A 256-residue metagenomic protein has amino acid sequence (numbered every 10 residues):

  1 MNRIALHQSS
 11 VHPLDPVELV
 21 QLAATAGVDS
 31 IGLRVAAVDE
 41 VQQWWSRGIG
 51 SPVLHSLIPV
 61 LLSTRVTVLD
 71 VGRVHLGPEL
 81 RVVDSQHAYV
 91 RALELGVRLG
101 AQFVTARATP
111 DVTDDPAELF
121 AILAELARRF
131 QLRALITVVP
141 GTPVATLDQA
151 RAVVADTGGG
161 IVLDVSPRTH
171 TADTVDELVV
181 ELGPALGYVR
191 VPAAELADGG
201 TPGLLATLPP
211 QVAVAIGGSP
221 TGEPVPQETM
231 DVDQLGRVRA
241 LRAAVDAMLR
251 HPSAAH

Functional and structural regions predicted by a protein language model:
M1-A5, P13, V17-G27, V90 (+3 more regions): Histidine-acidic metal/acid-base catalytic patches
M1-R91, V97, A101, L132 (+2 more regions): N-terminal pre-domain/capping segments
N2-S9, I31-L33, V68-R73, V104-A106 (+4 more regions): Hydrophobic faces of well-ordered beta-strands that scaffold small-molecule active sites in alpha/beta enzyme cores
S10-H12, V35-A37, V74-G77, A108-V112 (+4 more regions): Active-site-proximal loop/turn and secondary-structure-junction residues that shape catalytic pockets, frequently
I49-P52, D111-I122, P143-T146, A172-D173: Active-site-adjacent beta->alpha loops and helix N-cap segments on the catalytic face of soluble alpha/beta enzymes
I49-R65, E118-R129, L178, P202-T207: Catalytic-core regions built around general acid/base machinery
G96-D114: Active-site groove signature of glycoside hydrolases
R129-Q149: Conserved anion-binding
